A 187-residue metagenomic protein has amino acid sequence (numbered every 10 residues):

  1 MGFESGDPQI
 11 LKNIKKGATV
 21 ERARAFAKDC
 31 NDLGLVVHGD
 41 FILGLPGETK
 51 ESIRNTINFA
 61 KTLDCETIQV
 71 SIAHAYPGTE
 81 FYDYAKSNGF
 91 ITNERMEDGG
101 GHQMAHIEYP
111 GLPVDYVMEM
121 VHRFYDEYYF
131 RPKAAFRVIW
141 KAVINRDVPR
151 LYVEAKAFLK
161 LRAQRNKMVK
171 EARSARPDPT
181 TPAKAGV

Functional and structural regions predicted by a protein language model:
M1-E66, E80-S87: Conserved non-cysteine loop/helix-boundary elements of the Radical SAM core domain that shape
A73-A75: AMP-binding (ANL) adenylation modules
E80, F90-V187: Radical SAM enzyme core and accessory elements
